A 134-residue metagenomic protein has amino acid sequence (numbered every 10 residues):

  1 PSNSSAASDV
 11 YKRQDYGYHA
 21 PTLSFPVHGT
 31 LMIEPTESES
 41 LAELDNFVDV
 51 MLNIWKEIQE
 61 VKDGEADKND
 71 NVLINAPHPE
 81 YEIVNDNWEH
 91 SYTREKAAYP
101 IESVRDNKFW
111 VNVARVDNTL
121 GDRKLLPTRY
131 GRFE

Functional and structural regions predicted by a protein language model:
P1-A7, Y11: Single conserved hydrophobic/aromatic residue that forms the stacking wall/gate of nucleotide- or nucleobase-binding
Q14: Residues forming the flavin
Y18-L23: A short linear hydrophobic-aromatic micro-motif
F25-E134: PLP-dependent enzyme catalytic core of the Aspartate aminotransferase-like
